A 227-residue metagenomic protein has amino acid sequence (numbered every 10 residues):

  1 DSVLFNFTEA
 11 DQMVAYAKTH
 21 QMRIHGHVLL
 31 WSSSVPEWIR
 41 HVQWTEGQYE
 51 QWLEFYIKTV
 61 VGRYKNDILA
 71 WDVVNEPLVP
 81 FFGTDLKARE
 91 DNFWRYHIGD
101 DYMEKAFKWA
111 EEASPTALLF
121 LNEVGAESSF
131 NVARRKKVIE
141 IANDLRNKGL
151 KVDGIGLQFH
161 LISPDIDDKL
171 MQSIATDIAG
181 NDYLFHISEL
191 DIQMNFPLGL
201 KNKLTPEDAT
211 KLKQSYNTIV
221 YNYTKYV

Functional and structural regions predicted by a protein language model:
D1-S2, T8-A126, M194-L198: Substrate-binding cleft and catalytic face of glycoside hydrolase catalytic domains, especially the flexible beta-alpha
L4-T8, G47, Q51, H97-D101 (+5 more regions): Soluble non-cytosolic domains of exported or imported proteins
F7-E9, W44-T45, E140-I141, A175-T176: Short, low-complexity, polar/charged sequence segments that are solvent-exposed and flexible
A15-T19, R23, F93-E123, A133-N202 (+1 more regions): Glycoside hydrolase catalytic-domain groove-lining segments
V42-T45, K137-V138, K203-P206: Short, hinge-like loop/turn segments at secondary-structure boundaries
Y49, T59-L69, A142-G154, D208-K213 (+1 more regions): Structural recognition of alpha->loop->beta junctions
S129: A short acidic, often aromatic-flanked loop/helix-cap motif at beta-alpha or helix-coil junctions that lines enzyme
